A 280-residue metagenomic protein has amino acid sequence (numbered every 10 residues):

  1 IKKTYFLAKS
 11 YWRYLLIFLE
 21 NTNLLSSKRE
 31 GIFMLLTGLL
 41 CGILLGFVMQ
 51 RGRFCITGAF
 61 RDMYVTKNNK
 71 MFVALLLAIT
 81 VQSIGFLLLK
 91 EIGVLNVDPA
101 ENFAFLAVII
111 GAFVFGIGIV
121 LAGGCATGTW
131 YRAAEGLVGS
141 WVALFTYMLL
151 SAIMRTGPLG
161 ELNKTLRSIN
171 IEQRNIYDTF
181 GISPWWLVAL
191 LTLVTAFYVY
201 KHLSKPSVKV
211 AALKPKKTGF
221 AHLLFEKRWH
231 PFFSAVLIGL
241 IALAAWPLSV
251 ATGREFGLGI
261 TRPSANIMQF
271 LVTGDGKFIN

Functional and structural regions predicted by a protein language model:
L16-N280: Membrane-interfacial helix-loop segments of redox and metal-homeostasis proteins, especially TM-loop-TM junctions
